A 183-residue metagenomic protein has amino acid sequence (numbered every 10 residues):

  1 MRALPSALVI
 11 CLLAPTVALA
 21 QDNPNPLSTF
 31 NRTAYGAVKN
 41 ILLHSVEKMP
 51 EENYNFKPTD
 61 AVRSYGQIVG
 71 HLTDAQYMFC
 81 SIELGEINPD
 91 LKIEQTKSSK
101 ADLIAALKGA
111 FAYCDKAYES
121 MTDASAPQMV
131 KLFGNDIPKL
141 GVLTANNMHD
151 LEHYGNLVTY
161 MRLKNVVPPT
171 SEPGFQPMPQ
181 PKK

Functional and structural regions predicted by a protein language model:
M1-P5: Positively charged n-region of N-terminal signal peptides that target proteins for export
S6-T16: Bacterial N-terminal signal peptides
A18-D22: Boundary at the C-terminal end of the N-terminal hydrophobic targeting segment
N23-Y35: N-terminal beta-strand motif that seeds the catalytic metal site of vicinal oxygen chelate
R32-G36, N40-L43, N53-K92, K131-K183: Short, contiguous alpha-helical
I41, S45-V46, C80, A110-Y118: Well-ordered alpha-helical scaffold segments within catalytic/enzyme domains
S98-K131, I137-Y154: Acidic/histidine-rich alpha-helical segments that form the ligand environment of transition-metal centers
